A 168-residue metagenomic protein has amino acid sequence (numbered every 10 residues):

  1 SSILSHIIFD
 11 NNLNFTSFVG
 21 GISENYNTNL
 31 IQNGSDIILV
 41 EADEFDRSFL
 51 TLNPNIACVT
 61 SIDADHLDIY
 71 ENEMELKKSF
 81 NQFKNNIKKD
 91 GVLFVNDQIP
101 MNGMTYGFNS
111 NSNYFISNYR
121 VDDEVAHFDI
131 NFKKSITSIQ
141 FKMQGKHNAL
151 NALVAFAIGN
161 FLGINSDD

Functional and structural regions predicted by a protein language model:
S1-N102, F132-S135, L153-L162: Phosphate-binding loop of NTP-binding sites
Y70-K77, N81, N102-D168: Adenine nucleotide phosphate-binding catalytic loops in nucleotide-utilizing enzymes
